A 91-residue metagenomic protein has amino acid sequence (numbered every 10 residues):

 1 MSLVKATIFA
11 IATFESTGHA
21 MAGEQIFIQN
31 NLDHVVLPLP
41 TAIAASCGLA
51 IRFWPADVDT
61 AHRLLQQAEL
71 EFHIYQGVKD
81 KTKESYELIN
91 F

Functional and structural regions predicted by a protein language model:
M1-S2, Q29-H34, Q67, Y86-F91: A short, terminal or domain-edge coil/loop segment
S2-K5, A42-A44: Short, flexible turn/loop "capping" segments at secondary-structure junctions
L3-T13: Short glycine-/aliphatic-rich beta-strand segments at the starts of folded cytosolic domains
K5, C47-A50, S85-E87: Short secondary-structure transition/capping segments
I11, E15-T17, M21-Q67: Amphipathic, hydrophobic secondary-structure cores in small proteins
D59-F91: C-terminal structural segments of small proteins and small subunits
